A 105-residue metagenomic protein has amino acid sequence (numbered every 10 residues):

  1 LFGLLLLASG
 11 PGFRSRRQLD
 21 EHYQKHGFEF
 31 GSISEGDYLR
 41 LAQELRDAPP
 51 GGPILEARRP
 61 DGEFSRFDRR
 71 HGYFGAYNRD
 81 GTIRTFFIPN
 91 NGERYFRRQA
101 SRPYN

Functional and structural regions predicted by a protein language model:
L1-L7: Short, glycine/alanine-rich hydrophobic alpha-helices that insert into or span membranes
L7-G62: Compact soluble domain cores
P11, F28, G62-S65, G72 (+2 more regions): Short non-domain terminal segments
F13, H22-Y23, Y38, F67 (+3 more regions): Aromatic side chains
E44-A48, E63-F67, N91, S101-R102: Short alpha-helical interface elements
E56-R79: Basic/aromatic recognition patch in beta-strand/loop cores that engages polyanionic ligands
G75-N105: A short, surface-exposed interaction/processing loop segment used at functional sites
